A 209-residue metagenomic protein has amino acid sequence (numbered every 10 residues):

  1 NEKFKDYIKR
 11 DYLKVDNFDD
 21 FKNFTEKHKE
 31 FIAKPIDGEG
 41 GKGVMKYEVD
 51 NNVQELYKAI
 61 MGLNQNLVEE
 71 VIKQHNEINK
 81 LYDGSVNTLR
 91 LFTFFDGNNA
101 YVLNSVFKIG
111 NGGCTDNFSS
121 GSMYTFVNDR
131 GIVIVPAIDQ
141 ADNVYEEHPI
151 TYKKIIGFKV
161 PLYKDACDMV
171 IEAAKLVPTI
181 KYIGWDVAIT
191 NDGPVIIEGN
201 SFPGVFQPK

Functional and structural regions predicted by a protein language model:
N1-K27, V170: Conserved N-proximal alpha/beta basic substrate-recognition cap immediately N-terminal to, or forming the N-lobe
F4, T25-M45, N64-L81: ATP-grasp fold ATP-binding core
F31, Y101-L103, V195-I197: Protein kinase-like catalytic core scaffold
D37-E39, K73-Q74, F107-G110, I189 (+1 more regions): Short, solvent-exposed loop/turn segments at secondary-structure junctions
D37-E39, Y82-V86, T179-K181: A short catalytic or substrate-binding loop motif that flags glycine-/basic-rich loops and adjacent residues that bind
V49-D139: Phosphate-binding site of ATP-dependent enzymes
N111-S119, Y145-E146, F206-K209: A short, polar/proline- and glycine-enriched secondary-structure boundary/capping micro-motif
E146-D168, K175-I180, I189-K209: C-terminal active-site "lid" helix and adjoining low-complexity regulatory extension at the edge of ATP-using catalytic
